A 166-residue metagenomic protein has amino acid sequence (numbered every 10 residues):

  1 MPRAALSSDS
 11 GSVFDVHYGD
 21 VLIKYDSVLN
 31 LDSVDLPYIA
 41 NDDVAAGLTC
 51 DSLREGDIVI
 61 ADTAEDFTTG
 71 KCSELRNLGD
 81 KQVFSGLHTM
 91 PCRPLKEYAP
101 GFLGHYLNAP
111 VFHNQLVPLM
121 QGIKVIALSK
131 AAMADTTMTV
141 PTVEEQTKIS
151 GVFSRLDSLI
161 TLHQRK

Functional and structural regions predicted by a protein language model:
M1-M138: DNA target-recognition domains and sequence-specific DNA-contacting regions of bacterial/archaeal
L103, T137-K166: Amphipathic alpha-helical segments
